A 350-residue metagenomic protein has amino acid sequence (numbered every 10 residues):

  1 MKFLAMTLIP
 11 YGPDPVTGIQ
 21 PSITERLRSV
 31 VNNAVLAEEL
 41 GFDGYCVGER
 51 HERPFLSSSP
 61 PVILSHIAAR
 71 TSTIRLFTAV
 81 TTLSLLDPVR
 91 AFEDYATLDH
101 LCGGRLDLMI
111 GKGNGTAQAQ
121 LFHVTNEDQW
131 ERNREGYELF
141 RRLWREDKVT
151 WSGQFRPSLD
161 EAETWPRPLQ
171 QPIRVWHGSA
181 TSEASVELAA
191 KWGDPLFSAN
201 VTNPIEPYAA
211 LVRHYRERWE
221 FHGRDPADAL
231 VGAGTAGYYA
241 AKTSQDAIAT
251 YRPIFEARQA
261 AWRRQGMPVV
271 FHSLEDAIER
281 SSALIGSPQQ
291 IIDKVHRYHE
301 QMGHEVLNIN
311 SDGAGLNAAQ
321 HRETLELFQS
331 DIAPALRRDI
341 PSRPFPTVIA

Functional and structural regions predicted by a protein language model:
M1-T71, R75, Q171-I173, F345-A350: N-terminal beta1-alpha1-beta2 module of alpha/beta enzyme domains
F3, A37, G41, E49 (+9 more regions): Conserved, mostly hydrophobic/aromatic
F3-A5, Y45-V47, L76-T78, L106-I110 (+4 more regions): Hydrophobic faces of well-ordered beta-strands that scaffold small-molecule active sites in alpha/beta enzyme cores
A5, I9-P10, D128-T164, I205-E305 (+1 more regions): An alpha-helical appendage that flanks or caps ligand/catalytic pockets
A5, V16, S84-D194, E206-A209 (+3 more regions): Internal, glycine-rich beta/alpha segment that forms the wall or movable "lid" of small-molecule/cofactor binding
E25-L36, D94, A180-E187, Q290-R297: Short, acidic/polar
G44-H66, T82, N114, N200-N203 (+1 more regions): Glycine-rich, proline-tolerant flexible connector loops at the mouths of alpha/beta enzymes
L64-S72, Y95, D99-R105, L188-K191 (+2 more regions): Acidic (Asp/Glu)-rich catalytic clusters
